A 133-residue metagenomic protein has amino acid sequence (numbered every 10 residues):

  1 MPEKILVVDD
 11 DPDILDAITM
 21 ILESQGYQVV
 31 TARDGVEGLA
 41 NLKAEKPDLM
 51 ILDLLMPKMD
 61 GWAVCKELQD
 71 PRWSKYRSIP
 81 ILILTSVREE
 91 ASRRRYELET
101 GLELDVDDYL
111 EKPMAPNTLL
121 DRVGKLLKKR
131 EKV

Functional and structural regions predicted by a protein language model:
D9, D53, T85: Active-site residues of response regulator receiver
D16-S24: Charged docking surfaces used in two-component/phosphorelay signaling
T31-A40, G61: Helix N-cap/capping motif at the beta->alpha junctions
A40, W62-K75: Short amphipathic alpha-helix used as the core "switch/output" element in two-component signaling
E45-I51: Active-site beta3 strand of CheY-like receiver
M56: Receiver (REC) domain active-site loop signature in two-component systems and cognate sites in sensor histidine kinases
A63, R77, R88-L110, N117 (+1 more regions): Alpha4 helix (beta4-alpha4-beta5 surface) of REC/receiver domains from two-component response regulators
D121-V133: The C-terminal output helix
